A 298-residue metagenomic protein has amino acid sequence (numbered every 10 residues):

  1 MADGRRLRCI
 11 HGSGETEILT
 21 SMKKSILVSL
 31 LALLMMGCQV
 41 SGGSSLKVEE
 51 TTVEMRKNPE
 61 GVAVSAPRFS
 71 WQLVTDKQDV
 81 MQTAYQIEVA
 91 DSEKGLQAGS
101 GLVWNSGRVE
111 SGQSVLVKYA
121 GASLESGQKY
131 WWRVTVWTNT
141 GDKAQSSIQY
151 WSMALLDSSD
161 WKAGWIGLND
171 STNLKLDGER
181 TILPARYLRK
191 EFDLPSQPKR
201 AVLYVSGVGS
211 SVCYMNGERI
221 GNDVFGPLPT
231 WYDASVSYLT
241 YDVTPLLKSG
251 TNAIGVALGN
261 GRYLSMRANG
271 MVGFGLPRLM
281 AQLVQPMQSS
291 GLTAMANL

Functional and structural regions predicted by a protein language model:
R5-S21: Short, Lys/Arg-enriched N-terminal segments with co-localized hydrophobic residues within the first ~10-30 amino acids
K23-S29: Sec-dependent signal peptide recognition, specifically the positively charged N-region followed immediately by
M36-G37: C-terminal motif of bacterial Sec signal peptides marking the signal peptidase cleavage site
G42-K77, Y150-D157: Pro/Thr/Ser/Gly-rich low-complexity, intrinsically disordered linker/stalk tracts
T51-N58, G164-L176: Short, solvent-exposed loop/edge segments of extracellular or virion-exposed proteins
P59-A63, E125, R180-T181: Short, solvent-exposed beta-strand/turn "edge" segments of beta-rich domains on protein surfaces
W71, E110-S111, V115-V117, K129-R133 (+4 more regions): Accessory beta-strand-rich segments of carbohydrate-active enzymes
V80-K129, T135, N139-Q145, W161-N169: Recognizes extended acidic, P/S/T-rich segments that occur within or adjacent to Ig-like beta-sandwich modules
